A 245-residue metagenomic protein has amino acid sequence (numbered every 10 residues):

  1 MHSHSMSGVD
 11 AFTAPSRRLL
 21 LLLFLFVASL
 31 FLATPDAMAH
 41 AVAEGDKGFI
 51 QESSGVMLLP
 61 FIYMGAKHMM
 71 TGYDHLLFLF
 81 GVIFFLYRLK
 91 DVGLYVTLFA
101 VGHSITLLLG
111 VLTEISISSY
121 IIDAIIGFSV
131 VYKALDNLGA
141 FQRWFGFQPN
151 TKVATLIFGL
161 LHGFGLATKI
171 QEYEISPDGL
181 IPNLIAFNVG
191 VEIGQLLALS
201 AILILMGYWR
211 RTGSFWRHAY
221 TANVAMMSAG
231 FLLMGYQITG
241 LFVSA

Functional and structural regions predicted by a protein language model:
H2-T71, F147, I238-A245: Histidine-/acidic- and/or cysteine-rich, low-complexity loops and terminal segments associated with membrane
H68-S244: Hydrophobic alpha-helical transmembrane segments in multi-pass membrane proteins
